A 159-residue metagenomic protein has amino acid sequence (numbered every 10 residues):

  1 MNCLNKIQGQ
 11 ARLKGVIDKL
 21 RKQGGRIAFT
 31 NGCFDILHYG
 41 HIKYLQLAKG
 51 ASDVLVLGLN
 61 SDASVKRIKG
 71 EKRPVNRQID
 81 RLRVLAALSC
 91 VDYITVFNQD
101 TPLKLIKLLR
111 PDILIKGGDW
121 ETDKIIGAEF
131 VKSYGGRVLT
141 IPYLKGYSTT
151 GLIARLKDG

Functional and structural regions predicted by a protein language model:
M1-G159: Nucleotidyltransferase catalytic core that binds NTPs
